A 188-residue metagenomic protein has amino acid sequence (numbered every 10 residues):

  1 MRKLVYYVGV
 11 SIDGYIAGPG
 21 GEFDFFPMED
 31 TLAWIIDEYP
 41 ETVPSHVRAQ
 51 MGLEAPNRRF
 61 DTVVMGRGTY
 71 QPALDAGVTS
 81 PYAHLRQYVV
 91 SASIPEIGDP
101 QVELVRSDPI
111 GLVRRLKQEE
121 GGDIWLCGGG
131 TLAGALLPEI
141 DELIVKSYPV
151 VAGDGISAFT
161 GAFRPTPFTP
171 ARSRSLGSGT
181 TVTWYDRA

Functional and structural regions predicted by a protein language model:
M1-A188: Enzymes that bind and transform nitrogen-containing heteroaromatic metabolites
